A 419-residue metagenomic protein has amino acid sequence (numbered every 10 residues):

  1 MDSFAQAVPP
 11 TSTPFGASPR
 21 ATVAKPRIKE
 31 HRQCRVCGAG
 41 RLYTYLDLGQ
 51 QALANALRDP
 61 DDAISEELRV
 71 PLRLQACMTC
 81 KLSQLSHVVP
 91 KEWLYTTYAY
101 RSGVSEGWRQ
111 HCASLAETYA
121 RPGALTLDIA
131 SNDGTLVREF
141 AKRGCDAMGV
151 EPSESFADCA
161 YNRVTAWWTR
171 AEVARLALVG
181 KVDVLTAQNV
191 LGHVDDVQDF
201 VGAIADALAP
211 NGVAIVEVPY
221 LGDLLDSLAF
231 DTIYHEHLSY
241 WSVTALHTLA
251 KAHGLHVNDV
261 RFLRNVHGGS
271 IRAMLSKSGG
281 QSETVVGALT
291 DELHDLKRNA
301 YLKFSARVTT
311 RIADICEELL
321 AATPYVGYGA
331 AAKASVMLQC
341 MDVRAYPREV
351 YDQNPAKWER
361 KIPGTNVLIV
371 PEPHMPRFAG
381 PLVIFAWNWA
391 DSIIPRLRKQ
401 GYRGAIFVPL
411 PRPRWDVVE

Functional and structural regions predicted by a protein language model:
A21-G107, R261: N-terminal juxtadomain amphipathic helix that follows a signal peptide/anchor or precedes a small N-terminal auxiliary
A56, V216-S239, V243-H247: Short, glycine-/aromatic-enriched active-site segment of Class I SAM-dependent methyltransferases
L115, Y119, E139, M274 (+1 more regions): Hydrophobic, well-ordered beta-alpha structural blocks that scaffold small-molecule cofactor pockets
G123-N132, Y325-Y328: Conserved class I S-adenosyl-L-methionine
G134-R170, E349, P355-K357: Class I SAM-dependent methyltransferase SAM/SAH-binding core
T186: A conserved beta-strand element that flanks and buttresses the S-adenosyl-L-methionine
Q198-V213: A short glycine-rich, Lys/Arg-flanked "PGG" loop and its adjoining helix->strand segment in the class I
N211-P219, A405-P409: Conserved beta-strand signature within the Rossmann-like core of class I S-adenosyl-L-methionine
